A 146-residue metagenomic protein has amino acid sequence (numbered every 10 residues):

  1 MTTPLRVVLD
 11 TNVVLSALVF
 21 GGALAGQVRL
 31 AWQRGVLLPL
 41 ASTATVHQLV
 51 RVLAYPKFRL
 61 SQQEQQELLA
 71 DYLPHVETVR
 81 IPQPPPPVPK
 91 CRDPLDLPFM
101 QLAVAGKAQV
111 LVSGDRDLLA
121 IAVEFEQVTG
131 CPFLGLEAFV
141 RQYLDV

Functional and structural regions predicted by a protein language model:
M1-A41: Short, well-structured N-terminal submotif of metal-dependent ribonuclease cores
T11, T43, G114-R116: Short secondary-structure boundary segments
V14-L15, H47, L118-A120: Short, active-site-adjacent cap segments at secondary-structure transitions
S16-A17, P86-R92: Short, flexible loop segments at the rims of nucleotide/cofactor-binding pockets, characterized by
A31-P85: PIN-domain endoribonuclease scaffold, especially VapC-family toxins
P89, G106-V110, R116-V146: Acidic, PIN/NYN-like endoribonuclease modules and their adjacent C-terminal/linker elements
P94-L111: Acidic, metal-associated active-site segment
